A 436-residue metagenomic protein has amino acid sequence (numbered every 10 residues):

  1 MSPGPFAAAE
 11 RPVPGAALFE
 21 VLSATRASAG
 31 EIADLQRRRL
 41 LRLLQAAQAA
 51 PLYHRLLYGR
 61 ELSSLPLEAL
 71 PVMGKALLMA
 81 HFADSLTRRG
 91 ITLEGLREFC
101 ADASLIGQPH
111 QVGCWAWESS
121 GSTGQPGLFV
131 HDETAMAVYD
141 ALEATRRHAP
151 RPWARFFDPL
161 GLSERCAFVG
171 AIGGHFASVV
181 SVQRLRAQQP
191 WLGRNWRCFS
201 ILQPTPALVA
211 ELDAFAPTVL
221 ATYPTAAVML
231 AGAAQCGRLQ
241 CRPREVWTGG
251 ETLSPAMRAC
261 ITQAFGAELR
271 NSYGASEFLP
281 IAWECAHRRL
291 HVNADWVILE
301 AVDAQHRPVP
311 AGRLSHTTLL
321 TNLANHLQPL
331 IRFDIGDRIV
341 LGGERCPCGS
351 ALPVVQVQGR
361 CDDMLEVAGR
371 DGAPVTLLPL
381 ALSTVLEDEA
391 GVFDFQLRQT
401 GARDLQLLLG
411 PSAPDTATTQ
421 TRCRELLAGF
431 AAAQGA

Functional and structural regions predicted by a protein language model:
M1-E118, Q125-S163, I172, A214-A221 (+4 more regions): Nucleotide 5′-phosphate-binding alpha/beta core
M1-Q45, Q188-A436: Active-site glycine/GP-rich loop and adjacent strand/helix microenvironment that borders small-molecule binding pockets
S119-S120, F333: Acidic (Asp/Glu-rich) catalytic motifs at the cytosolic membrane interface
T123-Q125, L162, A275, R338: Conformational gate/switch positions in structured elements
G127, M136-Y139, G174-S178, M229-L230 (+1 more regions): Short, well-ordered, mixed-charge alpha-helical segments that flank or form enzyme active sites
F129-H131, S178-S181, G232, L330-R332: A short secondary-structure junction signal
P150-A187, R197: Conserved AMP-binding loop of ANL adenylate-forming enzymes
